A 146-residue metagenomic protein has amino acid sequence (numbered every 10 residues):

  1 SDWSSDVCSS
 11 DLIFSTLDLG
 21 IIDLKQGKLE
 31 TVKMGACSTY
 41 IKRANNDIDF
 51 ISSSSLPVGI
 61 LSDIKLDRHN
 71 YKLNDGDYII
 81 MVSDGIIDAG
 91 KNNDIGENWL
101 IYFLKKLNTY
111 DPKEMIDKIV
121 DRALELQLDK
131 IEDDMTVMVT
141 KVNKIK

Functional and structural regions predicted by a protein language model:
S1-D2: Short, exposed "boundary/linker" segments that immediately precede the start of a downstream structural module
S5-N45, D117, A123-D133, V139-T140: Catalytic core of PPM/PP2C metal-dependent serine/threonine phosphatase domains
L12-F14, G59-K65: Short gly/ser/thr-rich secondary-structure transition/capping motifs
T16, S83, I87, T136: Ser/Thr-centric signal marking residues that sit in or immediately flank functional binding/regulatory motifs
L24, S83-G85, V142: Residues immediately flanking
D49-S55, S62, L73, D77-Q127 (+1 more regions): Active-site-proximal, acidic helix/loop segment immediately C-terminal to a metal-coordinating Asp/Glu
M135, K144-K146: Intrinsically disordered, glycine/charged-rich C-terminal tails and inter-domain linkers that flank nucleotidyl cyclase
